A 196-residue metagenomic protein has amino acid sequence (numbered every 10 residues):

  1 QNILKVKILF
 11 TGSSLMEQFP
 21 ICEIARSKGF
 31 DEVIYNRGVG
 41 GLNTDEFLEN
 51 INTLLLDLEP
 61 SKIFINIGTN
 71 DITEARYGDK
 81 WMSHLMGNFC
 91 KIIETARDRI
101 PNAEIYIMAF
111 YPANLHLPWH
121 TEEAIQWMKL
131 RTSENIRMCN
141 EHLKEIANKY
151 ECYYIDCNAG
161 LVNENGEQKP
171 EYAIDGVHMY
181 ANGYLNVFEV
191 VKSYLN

Functional and structural regions predicted by a protein language model:
Q1-K91: Conserved SGNH/GDSL esterase-like catalytic core that processes O-acyl groups on lipids and polysaccharides
S13, A109-Y111, C157-A159: Short, well-ordered beta-to-alpha junction loops that form the rim of enzyme active sites and present histidine/acidic
K28-V33, W119-K129, E167-I174: Short glycine/proline- and charge-enriched loop/turn segments that cap or connect secondary-structure elements
F47, E171-N196: Histidine-centered active-site loop/cap adjacent to the catalytic His in serine esterases/O-acetyl transfer systems
N66, M108-A109: Alpha/beta-hydrolase-fold catalytic nucleophile elbow
I72-A75, N114-H120, V162-Q168: Short acidic/His/Gly/Ser-rich catalytic and metal-binding motifs that mark active-site loops of diverse hydrolases
I100-E104: A short helix->loop->beta-strand "cap" motif at the edges of active sites that frequently abuts
L115-D156: Substrate-gating cap/lid alpha-helix
